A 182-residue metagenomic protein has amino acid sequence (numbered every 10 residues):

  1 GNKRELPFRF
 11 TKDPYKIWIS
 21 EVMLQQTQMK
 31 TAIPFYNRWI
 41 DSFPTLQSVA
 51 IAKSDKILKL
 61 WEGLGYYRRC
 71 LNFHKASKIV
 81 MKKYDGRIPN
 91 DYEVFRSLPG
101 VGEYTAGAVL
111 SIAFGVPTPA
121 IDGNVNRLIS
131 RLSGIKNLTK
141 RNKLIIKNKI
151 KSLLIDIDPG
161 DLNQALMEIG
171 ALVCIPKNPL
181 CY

Functional and structural regions predicted by a protein language model:
G1-L180: Catalytic cores of DNA base-excision repair glycosylases
